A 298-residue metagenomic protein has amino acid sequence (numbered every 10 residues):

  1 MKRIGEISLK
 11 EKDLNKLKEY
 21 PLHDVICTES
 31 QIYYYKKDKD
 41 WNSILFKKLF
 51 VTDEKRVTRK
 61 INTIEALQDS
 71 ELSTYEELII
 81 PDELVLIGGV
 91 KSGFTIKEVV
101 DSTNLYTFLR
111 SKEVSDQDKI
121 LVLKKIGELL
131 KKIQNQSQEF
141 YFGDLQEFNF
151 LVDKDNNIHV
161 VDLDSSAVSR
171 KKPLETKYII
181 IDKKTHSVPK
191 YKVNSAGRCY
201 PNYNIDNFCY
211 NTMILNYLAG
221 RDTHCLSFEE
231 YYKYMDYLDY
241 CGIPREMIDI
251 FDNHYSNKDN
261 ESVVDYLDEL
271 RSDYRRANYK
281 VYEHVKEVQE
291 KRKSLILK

Functional and structural regions predicted by a protein language model:
M1-F50: ATP-binding glycine-rich phosphate-binding loop
E11-D24, N62-E65, S70, I79 (+1 more regions): Extracytoplasmic/periplasmic ligand-binding sensor domains of two-pass membrane signal-transduction receptors
F50-L72: The N-lobe alphaC helix and its flanking beta3-alphaC-beta4 segment of protein kinase-like domains, centered on
Y75-V122: Conserved structural core of kinase catalytic domains
D118-K132: Conserved alphaE helix
L130-D153, V160: Catalytic-loop of the protein kinase fold
N157-H159, L163-H254: C-lobe/activation-segment region of protein kinase-like
A219-K298: Helical subdomain adjoining the active site within ATP-dependent kinase catalytic cores
